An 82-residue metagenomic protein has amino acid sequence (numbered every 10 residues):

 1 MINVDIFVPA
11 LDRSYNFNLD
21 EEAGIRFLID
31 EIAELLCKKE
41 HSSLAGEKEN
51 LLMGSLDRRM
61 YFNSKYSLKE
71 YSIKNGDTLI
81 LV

Functional and structural regions predicted by a protein language model:
M1-V82: Ubiquitin system architectures
